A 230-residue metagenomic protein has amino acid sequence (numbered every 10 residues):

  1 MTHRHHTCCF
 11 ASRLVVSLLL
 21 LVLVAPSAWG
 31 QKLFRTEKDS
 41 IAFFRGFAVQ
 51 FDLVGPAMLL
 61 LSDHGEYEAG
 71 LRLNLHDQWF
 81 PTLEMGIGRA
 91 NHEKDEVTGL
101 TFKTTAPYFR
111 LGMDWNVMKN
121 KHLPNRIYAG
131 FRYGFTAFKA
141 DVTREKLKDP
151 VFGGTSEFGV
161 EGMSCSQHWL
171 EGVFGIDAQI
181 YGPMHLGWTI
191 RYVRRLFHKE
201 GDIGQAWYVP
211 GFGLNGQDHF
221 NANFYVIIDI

Functional and structural regions predicted by a protein language model:
M1-I41: Cleavable N-terminal export/targeting peptides
W29-L75, Y225-I230: Short glycine/proline- and aromatic-enriched beta-strand/turn motifs that initiate or cap beta-hairpins
K32-R45, Q78, M118-R126, I180-L186: Short loop/turn motifs that connect adjacent beta-strands in outer-membrane beta-barrel proteins
R45, D63-Y67, T105-F109, N125 (+2 more regions): Residues that define the transmembrane beta-barrel architecture of outer-membrane proteins
F47-G55, L83-I87, A129-F135, I176 (+2 more regions): Transmembrane beta-barrel strands of outer-membrane/channel proteins
V54-A57, D95-T101, S156-G162, V209-L214: Extracellular loop and loop/strand-boundary signature of outer-membrane beta-barrel proteins
W79, E84-G153, N223, I228: Gram-negative (and chloroplast) outer-membrane scaffold detector with strong preference for beta-barrel transmembrane
G172, Q179-I230: Predominantly the C-terminal beta-signal and adjacent terminal strand-loop region of outer-membrane beta-barrel
